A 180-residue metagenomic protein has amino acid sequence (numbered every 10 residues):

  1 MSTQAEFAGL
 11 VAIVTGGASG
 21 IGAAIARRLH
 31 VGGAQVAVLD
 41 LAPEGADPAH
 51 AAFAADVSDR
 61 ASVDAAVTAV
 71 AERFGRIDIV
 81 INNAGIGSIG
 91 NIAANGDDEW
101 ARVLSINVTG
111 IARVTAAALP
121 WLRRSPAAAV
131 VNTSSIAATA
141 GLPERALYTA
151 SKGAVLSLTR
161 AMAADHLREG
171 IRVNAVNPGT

Functional and structural regions predicted by a protein language model:
A5-Q35: Canonical Rossmann dinucleotide-binding motif of NAD(H)/NADP(H)-dependent dehydrogenases/reductases, specifically
A55-A65, D97: The beta1-alpha1 cofactor-binding region of Rossmann-like NAD(H)/NADP(H)-dependent oxidoreductases
N91-I92, G96-A101: Substrate-binding pocket helix/loop in short-chain dehydrogenase/reductase
A93, A140-A146, R168-E169: Active-site loop immediately N-terminal to the catalytic Tyr-X3-Lys motif of short-chain dehydrogenase/reductase
T115, S151, T159: Active-site helix of classical SDR
P120, A164-R168: Alpha-helical segment proximal to the catalytic Tyr-Lys
S135: Residue(s) in the substrate-gating loop at a strand-loop-helix junction that position the organic substrate next
